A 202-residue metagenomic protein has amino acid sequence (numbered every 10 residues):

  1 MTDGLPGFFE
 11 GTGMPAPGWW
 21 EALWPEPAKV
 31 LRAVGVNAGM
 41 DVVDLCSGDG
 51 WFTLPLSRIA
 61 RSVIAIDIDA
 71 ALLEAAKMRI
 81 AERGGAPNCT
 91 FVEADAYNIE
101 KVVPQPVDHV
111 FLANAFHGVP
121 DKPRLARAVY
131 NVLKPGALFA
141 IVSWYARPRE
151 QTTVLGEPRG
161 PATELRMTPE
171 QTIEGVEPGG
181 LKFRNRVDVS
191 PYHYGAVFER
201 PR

Functional and structural regions predicted by a protein language model:
G4-G7, G11-P15, W19-W20, L138-A196: C-terminal alpha-helical "lid/dimerization" subdomain adjacent to the S-adenosyl-L-methionine
E21-M40: Conserved alpha-helix/loop element of class I SAM-dependent methyltransferases that forms part of the SAM/SAH-binding
V43, D49-N98: Class I SAM-dependent methyltransferase SAM/SAH-binding core
Y97, K101-H109: A short acidic, Gly/Pro-enriched loop at the edge of an enzyme's catalytic core that lines a small-molecule cofactor
D108-D121: A short SAM/SAH-binding and catalytic strip from SAM-dependent methyltransferases
P123-L138: A short glycine-rich, Lys/Arg-flanked "PGG" loop and its adjoining helix->strand segment in the class I
A196-R202: C-terminal lobe and adjacent flexible extensions of AdoMet/dcAdoMet transferase-like proteins
